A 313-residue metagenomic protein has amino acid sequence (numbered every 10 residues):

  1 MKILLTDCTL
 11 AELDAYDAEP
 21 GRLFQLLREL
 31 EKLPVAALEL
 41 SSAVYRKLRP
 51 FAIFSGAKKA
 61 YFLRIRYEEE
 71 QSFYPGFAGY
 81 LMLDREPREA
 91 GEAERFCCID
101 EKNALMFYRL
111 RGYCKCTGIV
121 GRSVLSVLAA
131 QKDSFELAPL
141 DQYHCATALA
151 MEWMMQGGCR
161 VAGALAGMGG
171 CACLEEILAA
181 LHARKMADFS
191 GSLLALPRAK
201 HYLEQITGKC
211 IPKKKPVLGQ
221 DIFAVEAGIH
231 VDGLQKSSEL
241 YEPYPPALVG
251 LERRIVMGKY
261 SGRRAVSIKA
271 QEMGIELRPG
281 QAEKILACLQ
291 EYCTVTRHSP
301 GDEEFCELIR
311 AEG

Functional and structural regions predicted by a protein language model:
M1-A18, L125-E136: N-terminal small/glycine-rich loop or linker at the start of catalytic domains across soluble metabolic enzymes
K2-L10, G21-L48: N-terminal glycine-rich anion-binding loops that anchor highly charged ligand groups
I3-A11, L27-E31, L193-G313: A mid-to-C-terminal "edge-of-domain" accessory segment
T9-Y16, V44-R46, P87-E89, C114-G118 (+2 more regions): Short acidic, S/G/P-rich loop/turn micro-motifs used as interaction or catalytic elements
E19-E29, E70-Y74, I99-K102, C145-M151: Short, acidic/polar
E29-A37, S55, A130-F135, R160-V161: Short, surface-exposed connector motifs at secondary-structure boundaries
K32, A37-R122: Active-site beta->alpha loop and helix N-cap motifs at the rims of alpha/beta catalytic domains
C114-Q235, E239-L240: Catalytic alpha/beta core domains of metabolic enzymes, predominantly
